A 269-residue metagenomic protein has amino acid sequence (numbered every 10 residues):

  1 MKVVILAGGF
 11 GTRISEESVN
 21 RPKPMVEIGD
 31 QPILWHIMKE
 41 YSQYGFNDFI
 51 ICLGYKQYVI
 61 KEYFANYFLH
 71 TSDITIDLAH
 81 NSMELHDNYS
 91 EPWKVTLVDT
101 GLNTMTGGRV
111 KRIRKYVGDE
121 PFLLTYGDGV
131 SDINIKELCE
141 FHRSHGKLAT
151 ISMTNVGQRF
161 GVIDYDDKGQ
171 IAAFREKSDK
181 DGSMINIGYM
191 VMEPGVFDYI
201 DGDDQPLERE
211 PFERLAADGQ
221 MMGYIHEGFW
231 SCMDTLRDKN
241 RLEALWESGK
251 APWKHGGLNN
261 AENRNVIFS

Functional and structural regions predicted by a protein language model:
M1-Y67, L97: N-terminal glycine-rich phosphate-binding loop and ensuing alpha1 helix
V3-I5, I51, L124, A149-S152 (+1 more regions): Structural beta-sheet core signal
M25, V162-Y165, F212, G223: A structural signal for short hydrophobic beta-strand segments in well-ordered beta-sheet cores
I33-H36, G108-R112, P211: Well-ordered alpha-helical segments embedded in enzymatic catalytic cores
Q43, K115, R214-A217: Solvent-exposed polar/charged
I60-Y165: Conserved beta-loop-beta/alpha segment of the NTase-like Rossmann-fold superfamily that binds/positions NTPs
P121-L123, V130, I135-R143, V156-Q158 (+1 more regions): Catalytic-core segments of class I nucleotidyltransferases/pyrophosphorylases that form NMP-activated intermediates
